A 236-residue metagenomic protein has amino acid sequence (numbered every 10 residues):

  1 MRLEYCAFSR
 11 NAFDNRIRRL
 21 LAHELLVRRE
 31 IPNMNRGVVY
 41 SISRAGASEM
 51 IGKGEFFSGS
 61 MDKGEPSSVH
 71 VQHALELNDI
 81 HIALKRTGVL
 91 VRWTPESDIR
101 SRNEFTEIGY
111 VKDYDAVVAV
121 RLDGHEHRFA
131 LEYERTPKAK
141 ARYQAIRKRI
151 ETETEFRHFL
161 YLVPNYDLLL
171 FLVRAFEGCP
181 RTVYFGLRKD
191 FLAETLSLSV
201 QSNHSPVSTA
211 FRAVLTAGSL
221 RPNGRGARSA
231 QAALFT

Functional and structural regions predicted by a protein language model:
M1-G64, A233-T236: Nuclease-adjacent, charged terminal/linker segments that flank catalytic cores
Y5, I17, L21, I80-G88 (+2 more regions): Hydrophobic, Leu/Ile/Phe/Ala-enriched alpha-helical segments that form helix-helix packing faces
R29-E30, V69-Q72, A83-F129, R135-A139: Active-site metal-binding core of divalent-cation-utilizing nuclease and nuclease-like domains
M61-N78: A short, highly charged nucleic-acid-interacting micro-segment common to nuclease and nuclease-linked defense proteins
G124, P137-A145, E151-T236: Non-catalytic C-terminal interaction segments of nucleic acid-processing enzymes
